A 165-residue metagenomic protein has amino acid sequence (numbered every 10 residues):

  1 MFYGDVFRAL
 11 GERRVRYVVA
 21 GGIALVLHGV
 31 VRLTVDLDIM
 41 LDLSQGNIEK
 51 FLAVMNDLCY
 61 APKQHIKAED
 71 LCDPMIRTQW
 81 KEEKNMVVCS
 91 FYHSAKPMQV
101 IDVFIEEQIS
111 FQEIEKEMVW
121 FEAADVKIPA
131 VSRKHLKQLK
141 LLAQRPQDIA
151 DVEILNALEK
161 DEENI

Functional and structural regions predicted by a protein language model:
M1-I165: Compositionally biased terminal segments of proteins
